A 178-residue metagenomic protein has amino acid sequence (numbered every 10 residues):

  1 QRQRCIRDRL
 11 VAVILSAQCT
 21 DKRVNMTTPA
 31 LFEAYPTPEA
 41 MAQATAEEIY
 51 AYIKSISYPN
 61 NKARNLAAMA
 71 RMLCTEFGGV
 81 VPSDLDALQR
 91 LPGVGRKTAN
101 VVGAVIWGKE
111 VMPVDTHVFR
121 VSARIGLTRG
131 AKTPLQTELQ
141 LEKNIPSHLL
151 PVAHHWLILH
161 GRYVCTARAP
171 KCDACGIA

Functional and structural regions predicted by a protein language model:
Q1-Q3, R7-A178: Catalytic cores of DNA base-excision repair glycosylases
